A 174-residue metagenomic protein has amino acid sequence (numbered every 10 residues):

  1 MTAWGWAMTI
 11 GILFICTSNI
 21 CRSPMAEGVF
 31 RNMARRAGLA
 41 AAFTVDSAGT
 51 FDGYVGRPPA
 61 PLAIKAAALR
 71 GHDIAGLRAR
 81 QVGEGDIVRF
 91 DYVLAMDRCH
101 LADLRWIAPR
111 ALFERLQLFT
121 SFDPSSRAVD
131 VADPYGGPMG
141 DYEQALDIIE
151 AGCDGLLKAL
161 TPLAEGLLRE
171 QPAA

Functional and structural regions predicted by a protein language model:
T2-R89, K158-R169, A174: Conserved active-site segments centered on acidic
S23, D97-R98: Helix N-cap/beta->alpha junction signal
Y92, R98-A174: Phosphate-binding/catalytic loops
